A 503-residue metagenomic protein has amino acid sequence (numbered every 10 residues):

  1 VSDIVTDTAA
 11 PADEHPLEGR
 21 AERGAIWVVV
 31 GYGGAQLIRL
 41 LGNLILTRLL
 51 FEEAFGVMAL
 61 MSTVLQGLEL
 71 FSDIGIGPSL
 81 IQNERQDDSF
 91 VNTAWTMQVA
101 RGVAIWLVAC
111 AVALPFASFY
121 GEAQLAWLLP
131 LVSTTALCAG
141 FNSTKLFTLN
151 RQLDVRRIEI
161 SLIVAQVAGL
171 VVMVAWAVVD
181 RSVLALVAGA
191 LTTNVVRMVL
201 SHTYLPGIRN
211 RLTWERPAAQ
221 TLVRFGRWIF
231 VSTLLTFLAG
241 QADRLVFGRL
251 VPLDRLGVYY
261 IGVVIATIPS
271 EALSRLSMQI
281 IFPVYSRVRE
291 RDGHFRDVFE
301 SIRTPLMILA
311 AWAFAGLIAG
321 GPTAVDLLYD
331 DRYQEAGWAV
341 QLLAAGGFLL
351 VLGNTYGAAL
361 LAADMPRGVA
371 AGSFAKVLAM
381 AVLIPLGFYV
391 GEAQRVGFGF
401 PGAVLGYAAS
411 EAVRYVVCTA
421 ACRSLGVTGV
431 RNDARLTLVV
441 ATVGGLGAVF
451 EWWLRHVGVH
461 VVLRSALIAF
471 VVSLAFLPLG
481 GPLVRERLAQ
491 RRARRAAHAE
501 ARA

Functional and structural regions predicted by a protein language model:
S2-A9, T96-G121, V171, A175-V179 (+5 more regions): Alpha-helical transmembrane segments of multi-pass membrane transport and lipid-handling proteins
S2-H15, G429-A441, A448-A503: Membrane-proximal transmembrane or re-entrant/amphipathic helices at the cytosolic face
S2-L17, A21, R156, I160 (+4 more regions): Interhelical loop/hinge segments that connect adjacent transmembrane helices in multipass membrane
D3-D7, L17-G75, R101-P115, T135 (+4 more regions): Signature of the first transmembrane helix
G19-R39, M61, L70-L114, W127-S133 (+5 more regions): Membrane-water interface segments that mark the loop-to-transmembrane alpha-helix transition
I45-V57, S118, Q124-P130, L153-R156 (+5 more regions): Membrane-interface helix-loop junctions in multi-pass transport and translocation proteins
F71-D88, N150-R151, G262, A266-M307 (+1 more regions): Helix-loop junctions and terminal segments of transmembrane helices in multi-pass membrane transport/translocation
S79-D88, C138-L162, L184, A344-K376 (+1 more regions): Membrane-interface junctions at transmembrane-helix termini in multi-pass inner-membrane proteins
